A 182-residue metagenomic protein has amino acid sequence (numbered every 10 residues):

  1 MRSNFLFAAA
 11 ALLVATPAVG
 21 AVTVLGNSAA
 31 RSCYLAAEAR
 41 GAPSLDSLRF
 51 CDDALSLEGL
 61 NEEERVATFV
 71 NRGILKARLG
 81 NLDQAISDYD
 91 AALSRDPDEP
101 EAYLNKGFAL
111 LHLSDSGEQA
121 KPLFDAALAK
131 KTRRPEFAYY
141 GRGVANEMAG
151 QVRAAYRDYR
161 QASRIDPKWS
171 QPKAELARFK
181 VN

Functional and structural regions predicted by a protein language model:
A18-G59: N-terminal leader/linker segments that initiate helical-solenoid repeat arrays
R65, E99, R134-P135, W169: Residue-level recognition of tetratricopeptide repeat
A67, N71, N105, Y140-G141 (+1 more regions): Canonical tetratricopeptide repeat
V70, A77, L111-H112, E147: Position-specific recognition of the canonical hydrophobic site in helix A of tetratricopeptide repeat
G80, S114-D115, G150: Residue-level detector of the short coil/turn that links helix A to helix B within each tetratricopeptide repeat
